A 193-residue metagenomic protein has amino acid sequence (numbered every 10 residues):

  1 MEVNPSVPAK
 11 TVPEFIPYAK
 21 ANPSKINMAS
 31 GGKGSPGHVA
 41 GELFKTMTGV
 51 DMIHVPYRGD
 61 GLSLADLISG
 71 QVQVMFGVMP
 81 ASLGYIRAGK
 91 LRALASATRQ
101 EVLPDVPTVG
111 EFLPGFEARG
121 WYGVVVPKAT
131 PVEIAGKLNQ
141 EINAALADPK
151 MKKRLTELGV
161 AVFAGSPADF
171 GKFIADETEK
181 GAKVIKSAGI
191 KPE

Functional and structural regions predicted by a protein language model:
M1-L62, V109, P114, R119-R154: Hinge/capping helix and adjacent helix->loop/strand transition within the periplasmic-binding protein
T11, P56, G70-Q71, V78 (+5 more regions): Conserved functional loop/turn residues at catalytic and ligand-binding sites
N22-I26, V50, I68-M75, K90-A93 (+1 more regions): Alpha-to-beta junction loops
L43, M47, G61-M75, P80-A88 (+1 more regions): Short helices/loops that flank or line small-molecule/ion binding pockets
M47-V50, R87, V132-E193: An extracytoplasmic/periplasmic, membrane-proximal ligand-sensing/linker region
V50-D51, Y85-S96, L103-F112: Ligand-binding "clamshell"
D60, G77-S82, A97-R99, G120 (+1 more regions): Beta->alpha turn/N-cap motifs
